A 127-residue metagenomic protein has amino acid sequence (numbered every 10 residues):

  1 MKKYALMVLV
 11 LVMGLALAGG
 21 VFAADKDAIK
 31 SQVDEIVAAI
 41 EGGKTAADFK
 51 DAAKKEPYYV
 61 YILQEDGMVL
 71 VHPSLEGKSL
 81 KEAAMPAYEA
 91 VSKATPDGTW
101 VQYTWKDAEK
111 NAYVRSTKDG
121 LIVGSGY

Functional and structural regions predicted by a protein language model:
M1, A23-A24: Absolute protein N-terminus
M1-V8: Bacterial N-terminal signal peptides that target proteins for export
M13-A23: Sec/Tat signal peptide C-region and signal peptidase I cleavage site
A24-Y59, E65: Juxtamembrane segments flanking the first transmembrane helix of membrane-anchored signal-transduction proteins
D27-G43, S74-Q102: Extracytoplasmic/periplasmic sensor domains and loops in membrane signaling proteins
A47-Y61, P86-D119: Membrane-proximal, non-catalytic sensory/regulatory domains of signal-transducing membrane proteins
M68-S74: Amphipathic coiled-coil signal-relay and dimerization helices
I122-Y127: Short hydrophobic beta-strand segments that form the core of ligand-binding sensory/regulatory domains
